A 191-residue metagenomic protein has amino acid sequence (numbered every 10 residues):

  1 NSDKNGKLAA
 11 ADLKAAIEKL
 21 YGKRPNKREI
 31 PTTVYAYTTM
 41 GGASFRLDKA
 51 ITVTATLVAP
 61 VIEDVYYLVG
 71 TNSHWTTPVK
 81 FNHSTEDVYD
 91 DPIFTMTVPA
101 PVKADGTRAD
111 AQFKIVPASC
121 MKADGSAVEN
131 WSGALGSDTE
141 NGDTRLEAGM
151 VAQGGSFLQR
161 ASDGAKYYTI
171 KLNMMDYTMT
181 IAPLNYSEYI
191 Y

Functional and structural regions predicted by a protein language model:
N1-R28: Recognizes extended acidic, P/S/T-rich segments that occur within or adjacent to Ig-like beta-sandwich modules
G6, F94-M96, Y168: Short strand-edge motifs at loop-to-beta-strand transitions and within beta-strands of extracellular beta-rich domains
R24-G42: Beta-strand-rich modules
R28-T32, A109-A111, K166: Exposed beta-strand face motif in extracellular beta-rich ectodomains
A36-M40, P117-S119, M174-D176: Surface-exposed loop/turn motifs at beta-strand-loop junctions within extracellular Ig-like and Fibronectin type III
T39-V61: Extracellular fibronectin type III
V61-R108, A118-T144, I190-Y191: Aromatic-rich carbohydrate-binding modules that target alpha-glucans
A123-D176: Structured interaction patches on ligand/partner-binding surfaces of diverse proteins
